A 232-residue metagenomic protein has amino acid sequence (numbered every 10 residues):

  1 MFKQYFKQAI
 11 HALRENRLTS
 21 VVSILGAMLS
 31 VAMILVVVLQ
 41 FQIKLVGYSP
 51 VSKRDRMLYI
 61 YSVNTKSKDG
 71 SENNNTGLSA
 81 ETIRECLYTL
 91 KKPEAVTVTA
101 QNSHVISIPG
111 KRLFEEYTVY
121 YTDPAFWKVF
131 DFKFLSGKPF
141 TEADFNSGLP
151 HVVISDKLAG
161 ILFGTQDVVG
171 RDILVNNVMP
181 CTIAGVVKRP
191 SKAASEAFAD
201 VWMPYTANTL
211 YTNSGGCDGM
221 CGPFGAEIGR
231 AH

Functional and structural regions predicted by a protein language model:
M1-Q8, D55, T122-A125, V129: Generic alpha-helical secondary structure signal
F2-R14, T82-C86: A short amphipathic helical element positioned immediately N-terminal to and/or at the very start of a transmembrane
L13-N16, S23, K44, I60 (+6 more regions): Generic structural signal for small/hydrophobic residues in well-ordered secondary structure, especially within
E15-K44: Short, strongly hydrophobic transmembrane alpha-helices
V37-V105, C217, C221-A226: Membrane-proximal extracellular/periplasmic loop immediately following the first transmembrane helix
D55-L58, Y117, K138, R171: Extracytoplasmic/periplasmic beta-strand context in beta-sandwich domains, especially the cupredoxin/COX2 CuA-binding
S62-T76, E85, T97-A125, F140-H151 (+1 more regions): Short acidic/polar micro-motifs at solvent-exposed secondary-structure junctions
D123-P139, P150-R230: Mid-to-C-terminal secondary-structure elements that act as membrane-proximal/extracytoplasmic interface segments
